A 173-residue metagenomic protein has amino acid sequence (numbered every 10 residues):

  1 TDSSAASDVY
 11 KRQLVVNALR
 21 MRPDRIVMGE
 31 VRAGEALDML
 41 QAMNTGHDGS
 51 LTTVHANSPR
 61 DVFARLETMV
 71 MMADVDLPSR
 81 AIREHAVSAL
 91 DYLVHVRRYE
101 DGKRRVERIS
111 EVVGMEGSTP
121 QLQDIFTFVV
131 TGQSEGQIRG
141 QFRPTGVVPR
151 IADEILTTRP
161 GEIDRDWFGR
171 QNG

Functional and structural regions predicted by a protein language model:
T1, T45, T52-T53, T68 (+6 more regions): Residue-identity detector for threonine
T1-A6, Y10: Single conserved hydrophobic/aromatic residue that forms the stacking wall/gate of nucleotide- or nucleobase-binding
S7, V15, L19-R20: Acidic, glycine-rich loop-and-beta core segments that form the ion-binding/anion-interacting portion of active sites
K11-R12, A36: Short, well-ordered alpha-helical scaffold segments within catalytic/effector domains
A18-G117: Conserved P-loop NTPase nucleotide-binding/switch module
G102-G173: NTP-binding/hydrolysis catalytic cores, primarily Walker-type P-loop NTPases
